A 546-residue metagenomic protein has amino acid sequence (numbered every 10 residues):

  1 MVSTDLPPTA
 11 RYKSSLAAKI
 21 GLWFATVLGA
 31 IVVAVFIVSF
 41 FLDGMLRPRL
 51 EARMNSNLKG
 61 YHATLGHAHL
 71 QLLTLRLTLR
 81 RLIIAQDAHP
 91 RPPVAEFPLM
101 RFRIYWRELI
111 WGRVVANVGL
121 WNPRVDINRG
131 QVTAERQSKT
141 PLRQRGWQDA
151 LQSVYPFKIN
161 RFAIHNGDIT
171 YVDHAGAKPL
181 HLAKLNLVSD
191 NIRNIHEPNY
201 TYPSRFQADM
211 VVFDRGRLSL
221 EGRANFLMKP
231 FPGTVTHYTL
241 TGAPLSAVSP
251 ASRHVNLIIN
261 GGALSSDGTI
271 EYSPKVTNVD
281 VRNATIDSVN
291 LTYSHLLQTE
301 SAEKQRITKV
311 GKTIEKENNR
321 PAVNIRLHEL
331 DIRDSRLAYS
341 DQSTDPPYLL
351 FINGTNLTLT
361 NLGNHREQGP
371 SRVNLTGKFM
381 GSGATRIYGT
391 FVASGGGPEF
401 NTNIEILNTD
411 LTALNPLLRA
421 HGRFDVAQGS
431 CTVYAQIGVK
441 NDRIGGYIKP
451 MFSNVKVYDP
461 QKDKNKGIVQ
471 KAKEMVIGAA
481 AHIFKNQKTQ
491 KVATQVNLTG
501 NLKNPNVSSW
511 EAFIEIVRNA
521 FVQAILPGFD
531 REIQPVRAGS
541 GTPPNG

Functional and structural regions predicted by a protein language model:
V2-A25, K229-F231, E271, T277 (+7 more regions): Extended terminal
A10-D87, D149, P156, R205-V211 (+5 more regions): N-terminal amphipathic/hydrophobic interface segments
W23, L99, T140-A247, S252 (+3 more regions): Elongated, acidic membrane-bridging lipid-handling scaffolds and related periplasm/extracellular "bridge/tunnel" systems
H67-T133, W147-V172, H196-P198, P203 (+3 more regions): Flexible beta-edge/linker motif
A88-H89, S252-N256, A420-G422: Extracellular loop and loop/strand-boundary signature of outer-membrane beta-barrel proteins
L120, Y238-L240, A284-I286, I404-I406 (+1 more regions): Transmembrane beta-barrel strands of outer-membrane/channel proteins
D126, S246, T285-S301, Q305 (+3 more regions): Outer-membrane beta-barrel translocator/pore domains, especially the C-terminal barrels of Gram-negative outer-membrane
V132-T140, Q298-R306, H421, K464-V469 (+1 more regions): Flexible, surface-exposed loop regions and adjacent strand-edge segments of Gram-negative outer-membrane beta-barrel
